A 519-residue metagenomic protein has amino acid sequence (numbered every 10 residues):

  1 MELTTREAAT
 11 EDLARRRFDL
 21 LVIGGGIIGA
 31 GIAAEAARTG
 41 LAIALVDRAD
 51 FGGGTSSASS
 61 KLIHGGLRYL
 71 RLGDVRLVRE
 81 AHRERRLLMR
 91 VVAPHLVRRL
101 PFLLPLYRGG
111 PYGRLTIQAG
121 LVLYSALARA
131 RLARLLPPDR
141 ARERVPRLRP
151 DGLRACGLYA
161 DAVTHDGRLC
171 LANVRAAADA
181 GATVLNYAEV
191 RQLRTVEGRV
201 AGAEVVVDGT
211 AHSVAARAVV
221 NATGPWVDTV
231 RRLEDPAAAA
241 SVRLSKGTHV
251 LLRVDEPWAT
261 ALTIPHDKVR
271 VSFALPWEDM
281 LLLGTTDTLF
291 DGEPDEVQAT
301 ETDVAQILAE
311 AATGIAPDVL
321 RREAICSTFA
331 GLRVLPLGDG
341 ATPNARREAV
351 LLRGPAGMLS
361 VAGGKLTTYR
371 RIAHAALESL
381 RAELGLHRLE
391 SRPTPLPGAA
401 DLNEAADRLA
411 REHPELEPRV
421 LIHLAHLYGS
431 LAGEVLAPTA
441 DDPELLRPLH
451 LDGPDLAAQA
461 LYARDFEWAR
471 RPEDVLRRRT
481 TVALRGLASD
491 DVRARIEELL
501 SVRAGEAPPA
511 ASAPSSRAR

Functional and structural regions predicted by a protein language model:
M1-L20, E35-R38: Extreme N-terminal leader/targeting segments of oxidoreductases
A14-I28, A44: Beta1/beta-strand and adjacent pyrophosphate-binding region of the FAD-binding site in flavoprotein oxidoreductases
V22-I23, V214-G224: Short hydrophobic core segments
A37-S57: Glycine-rich FAD pyrophosphate-binding loop
A49, H95, R108-Q118, L135-L136 (+9 more regions): C-terminal accessory subdomains/tails of enzymes that are appended
K61-R144: Dinucleotide-binding Rossmann-like beta1-alpha1 core, especially the glycine-rich loop that anchors the ADP
G157-R217: Helical element adjacent to the flavin cofactor pocket in flavoenzyme catalytic cores
N221-P236: Flavin (primarily FAD) binding-site architecture
